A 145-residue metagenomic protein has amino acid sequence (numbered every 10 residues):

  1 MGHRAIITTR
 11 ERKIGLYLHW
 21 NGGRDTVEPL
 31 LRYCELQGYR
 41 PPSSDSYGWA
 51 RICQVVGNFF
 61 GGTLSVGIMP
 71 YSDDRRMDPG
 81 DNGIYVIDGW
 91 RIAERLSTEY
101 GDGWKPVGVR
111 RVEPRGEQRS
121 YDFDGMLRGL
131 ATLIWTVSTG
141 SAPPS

Functional and structural regions predicted by a protein language model:
M1-A5, G80-D81: Short, surface-exposed coil-to-beta transition loops
R4-T9, Y85: Short beta-strand scaffold segments in enzyme catalytic cores
T8-L18: Active-site nucleophile-adjacent alpha helix/oxyanion-hole segment immediately C-terminal to the catalytic cysteine
L16-T26: Short, solvent-exposed aromatic-acidic interface loops
T26-Y33: Cysteine protease-like catalytic core of ubiquitin/ubiquitin-like
Y33-S145: Low-complexity intrinsically disordered segments
